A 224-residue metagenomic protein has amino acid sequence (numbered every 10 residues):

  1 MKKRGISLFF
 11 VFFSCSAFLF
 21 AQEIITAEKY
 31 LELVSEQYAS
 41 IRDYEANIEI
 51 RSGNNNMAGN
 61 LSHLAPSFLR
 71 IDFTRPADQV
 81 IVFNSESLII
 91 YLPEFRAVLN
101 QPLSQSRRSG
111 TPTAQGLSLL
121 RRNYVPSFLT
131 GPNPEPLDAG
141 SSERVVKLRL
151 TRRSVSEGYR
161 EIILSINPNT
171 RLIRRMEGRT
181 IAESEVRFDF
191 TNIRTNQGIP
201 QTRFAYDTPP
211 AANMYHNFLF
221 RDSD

Functional and structural regions predicted by a protein language model:
M1-F9: Bacterial N-terminal signal peptides that target proteins for export
L8-A17: Bacterial N-terminal signal peptides
S16-M57, A65, T208-D224: N-terminal leader/targeting segments and the immediate start of mature chains
I41-E45, N56-A58, L64-P66, P76 (+6 more regions): Extracytoplasmic
N56, N60-P112, V186-R187: An acidic-aromatic
R96-R144: Flexible, surface-exposed loop/linker segments and immediately adjacent secondary-structure boundaries
Y124-F218: Gly/Pro-enriched, hydrophobic low-complexity segments that function as extracytoplasmic propeptides/linkers
